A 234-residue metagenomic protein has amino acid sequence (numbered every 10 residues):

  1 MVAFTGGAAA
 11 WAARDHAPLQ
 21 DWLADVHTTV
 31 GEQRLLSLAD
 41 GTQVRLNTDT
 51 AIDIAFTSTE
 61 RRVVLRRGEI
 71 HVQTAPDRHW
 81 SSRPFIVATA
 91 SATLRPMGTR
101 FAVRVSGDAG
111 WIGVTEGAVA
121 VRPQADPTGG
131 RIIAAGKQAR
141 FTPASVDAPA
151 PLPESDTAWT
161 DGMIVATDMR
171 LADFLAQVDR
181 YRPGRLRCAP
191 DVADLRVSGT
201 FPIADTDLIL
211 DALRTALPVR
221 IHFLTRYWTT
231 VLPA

Functional and structural regions predicted by a protein language model:
M1-Q20: Single-pass transmembrane signal-anchor helices and their membrane-water interface zones
D15-L38: Short acidic/polar N-terminal linker immediately downstream of export determinants
V30-E32, T57, S106-D108: Short, small/polar residue-rich loop motifs at catalytic or cofactor-binding pockets
L35-L36, Q43-R45, R61-V64, L94 (+1 more regions): His/acidic/aromatic-lined binding-pocket segments of jelly-roll/cupin-type domains and related regulatory beta-sandwich
Q43, I52-I54, I70-Q73, A102-R104 (+5 more regions): Short beta-strands and strand-coil junctions in structured, solvent-facing domains, enriched
V44-I86: Extracytoplasmic/periplasmic/luminal assembly and interaction segments in envelope/secretory/respiratory proteins
P84-T89, L94-R180: Short, polar/charged, low-complexity connector loops/linkers at domain or secondary-structure junctions
S145-A234: N-terminal export/assembly leaders
